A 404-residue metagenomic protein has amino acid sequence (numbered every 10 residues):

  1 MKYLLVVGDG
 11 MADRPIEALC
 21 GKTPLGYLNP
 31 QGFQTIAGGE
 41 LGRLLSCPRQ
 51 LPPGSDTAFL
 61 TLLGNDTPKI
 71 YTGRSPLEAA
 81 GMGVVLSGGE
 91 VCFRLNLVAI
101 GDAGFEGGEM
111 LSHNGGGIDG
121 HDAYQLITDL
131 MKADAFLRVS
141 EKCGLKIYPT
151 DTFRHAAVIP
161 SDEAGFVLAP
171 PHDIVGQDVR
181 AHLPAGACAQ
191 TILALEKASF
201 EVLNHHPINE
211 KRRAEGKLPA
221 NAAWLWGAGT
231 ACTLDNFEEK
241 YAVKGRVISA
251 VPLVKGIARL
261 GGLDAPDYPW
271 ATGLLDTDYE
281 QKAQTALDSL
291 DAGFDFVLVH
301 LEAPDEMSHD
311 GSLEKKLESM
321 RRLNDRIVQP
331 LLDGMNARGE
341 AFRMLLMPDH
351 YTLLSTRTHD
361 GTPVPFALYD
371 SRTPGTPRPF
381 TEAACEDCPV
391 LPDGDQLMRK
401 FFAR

Functional and structural regions predicted by a protein language model:
M1-R404: Feature captures the catalytic ectodomains and active-site-proximal regions of enzymes that hydrolyze or transfer
